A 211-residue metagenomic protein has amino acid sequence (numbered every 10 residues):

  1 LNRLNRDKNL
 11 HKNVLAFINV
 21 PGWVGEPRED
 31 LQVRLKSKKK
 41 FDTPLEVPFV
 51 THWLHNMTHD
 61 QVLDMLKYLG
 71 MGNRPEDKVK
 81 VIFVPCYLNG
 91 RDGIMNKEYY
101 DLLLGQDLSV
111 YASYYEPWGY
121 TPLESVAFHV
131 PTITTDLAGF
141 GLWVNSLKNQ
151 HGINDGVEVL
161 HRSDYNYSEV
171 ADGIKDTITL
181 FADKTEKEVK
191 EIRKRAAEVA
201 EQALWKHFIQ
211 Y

Functional and structural regions predicted by a protein language model:
L1-L4, E98, G105, T121 (+1 more regions): Short, hydrophobic/aromatic alpha-helical segments in well-folded domains
L1-Y100, A182-E186: Conserved catalytic-core segment of nucleotide-activated headgroup transferases in glycan assembly
L10-H11, P75, L103-L104, V126 (+1 more regions): A structural signal for short secondary-structure junctions
V84-I94, Q106, V159-R162, E191-A197: Short glycine/proline-rich turn/loop motifs
Y100-P117: Acidic donor-binding loop of glycosyltransferase active sites
A112-Q202: Catalytic binding pocket for nucleotide-activated donors in carbohydrate/polymer assembly enzymes
W205-Y211: C-terminal alpha-helical cap of glycosyltransferases
